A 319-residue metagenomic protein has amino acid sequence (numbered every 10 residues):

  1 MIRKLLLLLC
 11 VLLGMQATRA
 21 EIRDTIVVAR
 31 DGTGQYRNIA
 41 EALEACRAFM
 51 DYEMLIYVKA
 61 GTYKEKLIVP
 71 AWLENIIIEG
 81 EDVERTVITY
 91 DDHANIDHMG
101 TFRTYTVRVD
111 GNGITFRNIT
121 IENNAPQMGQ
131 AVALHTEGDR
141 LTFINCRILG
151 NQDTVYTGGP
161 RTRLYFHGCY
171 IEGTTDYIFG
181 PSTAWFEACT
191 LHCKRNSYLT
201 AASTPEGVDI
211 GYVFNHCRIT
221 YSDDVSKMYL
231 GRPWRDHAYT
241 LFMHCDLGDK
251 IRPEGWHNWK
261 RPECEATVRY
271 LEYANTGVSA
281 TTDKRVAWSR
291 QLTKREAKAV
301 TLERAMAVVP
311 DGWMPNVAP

Functional and structural regions predicted by a protein language model:
M1-I22: Bacterial Sec-dependent N-terminal signal peptides
E21-P319: Sequence-level preference for short, compositionally simple segments enriched in small aliphatic or small polar residues
